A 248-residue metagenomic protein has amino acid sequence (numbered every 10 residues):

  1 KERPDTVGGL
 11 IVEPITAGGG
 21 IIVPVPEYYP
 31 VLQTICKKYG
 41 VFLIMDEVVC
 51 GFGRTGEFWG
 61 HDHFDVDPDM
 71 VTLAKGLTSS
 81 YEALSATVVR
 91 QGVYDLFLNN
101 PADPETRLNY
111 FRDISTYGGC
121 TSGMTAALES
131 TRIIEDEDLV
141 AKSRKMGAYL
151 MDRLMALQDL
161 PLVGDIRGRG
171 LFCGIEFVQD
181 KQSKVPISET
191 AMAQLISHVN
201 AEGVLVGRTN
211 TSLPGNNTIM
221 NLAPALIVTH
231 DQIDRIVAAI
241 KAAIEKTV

Functional and structural regions predicted by a protein language model:
K1-V248: Conserved N-terminal phosphate-binding loop of PLP-dependent enzymes in the Aspartate aminotransferase
